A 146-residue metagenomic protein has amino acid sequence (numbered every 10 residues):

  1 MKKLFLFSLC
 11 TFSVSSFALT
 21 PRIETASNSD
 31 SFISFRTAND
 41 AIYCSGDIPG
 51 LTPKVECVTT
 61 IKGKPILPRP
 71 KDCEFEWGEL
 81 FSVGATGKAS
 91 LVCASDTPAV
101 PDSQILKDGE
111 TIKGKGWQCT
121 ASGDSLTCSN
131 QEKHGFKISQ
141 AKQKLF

Functional and structural regions predicted by a protein language model:
K3-S13: Sec-dependent N-terminal signal peptides
V14-A18: Sec/Tat signal peptide C-region and signal peptidase I cleavage site
L19-A26, K54-L106, I138-F146: A low-complexity, Ser/Thr/Gly/Pro-enriched, surface-exposed linker/loop concept that marks segments flanking
S29-A41, E110-Q118: Extracellular glycan-recognition/adhesion modules and their associated mucin-like linkers
P49-G63, G123-N130: Short, well-ordered strand-loop elements centered on a beta-strand within folded domains, enriched for acidic residues
C93-Q131: Acidic, glycine-rich flexible loop segments
G123-F146: C-terminal or internal capping secondary-structure element at the end of a domain, subdomain, or sheet
